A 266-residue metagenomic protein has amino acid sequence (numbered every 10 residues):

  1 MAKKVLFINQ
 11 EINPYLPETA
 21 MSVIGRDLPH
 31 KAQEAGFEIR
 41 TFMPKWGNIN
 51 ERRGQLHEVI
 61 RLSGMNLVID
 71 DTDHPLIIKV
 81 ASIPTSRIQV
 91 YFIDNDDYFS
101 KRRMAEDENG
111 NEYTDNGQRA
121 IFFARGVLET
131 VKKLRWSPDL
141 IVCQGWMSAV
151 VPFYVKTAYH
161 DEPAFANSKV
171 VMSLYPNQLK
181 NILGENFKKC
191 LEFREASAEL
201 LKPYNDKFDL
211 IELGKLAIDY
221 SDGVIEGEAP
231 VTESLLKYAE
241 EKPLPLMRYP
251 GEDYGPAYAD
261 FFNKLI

Functional and structural regions predicted by a protein language model:
M1-I266: Catalytic cores of nucleotide-sugar-dependent glycosyltransferases that transfer UDP/GDP/TDP-activated
